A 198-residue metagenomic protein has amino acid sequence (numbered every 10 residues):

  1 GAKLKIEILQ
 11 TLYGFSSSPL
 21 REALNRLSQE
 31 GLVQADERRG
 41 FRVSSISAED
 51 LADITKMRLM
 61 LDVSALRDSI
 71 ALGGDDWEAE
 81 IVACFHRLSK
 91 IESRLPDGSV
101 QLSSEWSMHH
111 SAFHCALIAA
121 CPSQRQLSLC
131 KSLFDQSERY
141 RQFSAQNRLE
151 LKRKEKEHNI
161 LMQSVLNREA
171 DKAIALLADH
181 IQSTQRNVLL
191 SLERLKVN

Functional and structural regions predicted by a protein language model:
G1-A71, E193-N198: Short linear motifs at protein or domain termini
S47-A48, Y140-S144: Short alpha-helical transmembrane interface motifs in multi-pass membrane proteins
K56-M60, H109, S132, H180-S183 (+1 more regions): Short, solvent-exposed amphipathic helices
L66, D75-Q142, K154-Q163, K172-Q182: Conserved amphipathic alpha-helical segments that form helical-bundle/coiled-coil interaction surfaces
E92-L95, S144, V188, L195: Leucine-rich amphipathic alpha-helices with coiled-coil/heptad-repeat character
Q146-E150: Solvent-exposed loop and edge beta-strand segments that line ligand/cofactor-binding and catalytic clefts
A170-N198: C-terminal effector-binding regulatory domain of bacterial HTH transcription factors
